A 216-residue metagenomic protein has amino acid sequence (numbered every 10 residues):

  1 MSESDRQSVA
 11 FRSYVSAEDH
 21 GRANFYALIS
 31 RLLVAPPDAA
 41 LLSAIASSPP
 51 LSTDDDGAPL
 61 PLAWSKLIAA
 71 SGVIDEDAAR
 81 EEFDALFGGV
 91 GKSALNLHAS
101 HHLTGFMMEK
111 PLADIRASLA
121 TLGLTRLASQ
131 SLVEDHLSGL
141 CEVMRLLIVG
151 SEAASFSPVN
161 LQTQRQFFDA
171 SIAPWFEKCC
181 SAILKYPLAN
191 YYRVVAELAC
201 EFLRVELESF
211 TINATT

Functional and structural regions predicted by a protein language model:
M1-T216: Surface/interface-facing alpha-helical segments and adjacent flexible terminal/loop regions used for partner/assembly
